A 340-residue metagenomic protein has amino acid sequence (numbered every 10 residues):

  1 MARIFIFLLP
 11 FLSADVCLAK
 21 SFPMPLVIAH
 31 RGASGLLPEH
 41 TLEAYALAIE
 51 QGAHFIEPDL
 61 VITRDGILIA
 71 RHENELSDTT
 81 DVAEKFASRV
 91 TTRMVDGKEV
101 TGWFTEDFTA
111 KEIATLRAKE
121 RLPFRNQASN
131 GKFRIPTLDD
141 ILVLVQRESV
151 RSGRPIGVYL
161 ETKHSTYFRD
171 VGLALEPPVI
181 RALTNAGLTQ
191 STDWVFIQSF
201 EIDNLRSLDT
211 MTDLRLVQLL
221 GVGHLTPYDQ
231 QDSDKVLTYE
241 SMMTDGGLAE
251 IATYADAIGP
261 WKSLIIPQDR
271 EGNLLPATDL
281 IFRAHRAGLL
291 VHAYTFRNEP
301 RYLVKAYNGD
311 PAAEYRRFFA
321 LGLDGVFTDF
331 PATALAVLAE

Functional and structural regions predicted by a protein language model:
R3-D15: Bacterial N-terminal signal peptides
C17-E340: Phosphate-group recognition and catalysis centered on beta-loop-alpha active-site segments
